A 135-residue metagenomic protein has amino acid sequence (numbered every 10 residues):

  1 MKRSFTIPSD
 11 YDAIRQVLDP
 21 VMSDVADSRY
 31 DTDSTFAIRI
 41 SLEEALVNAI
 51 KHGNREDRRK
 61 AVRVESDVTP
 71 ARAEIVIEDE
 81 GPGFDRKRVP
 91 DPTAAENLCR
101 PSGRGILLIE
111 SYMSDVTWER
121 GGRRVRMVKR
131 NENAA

Functional and structural regions predicted by a protein language model:
M1-S4, I50-A135: Conserved beta-strand-loop-beta-strand hairpin that lines the nucleotide-binding pocket of ATP/GTP-utilizing enzymes
F5, V25-R29, G53: Short amphipathic alpha-helical interaction patches enriched in hydrophobic/aromatic residues with interspersed Lys/Arg
T6-V17: A short beta-loop-alpha structural element at the N-terminal edge of CoA-dependent acyl/N-acetyltransferase catalytic
S9, Y30-D33, D57, V68: Structural signature of the histidine kinase catalytic ATP-binding subdomain
V21-E43, L98-C99: Conserved short strand/loop->alpha-helix "switch" segment adjacent to the catalytic nucleotide/phosphoryl-transfer site
E44, N48: Conserved polar catalytic motif of the HATPase_c/GHKL fold
